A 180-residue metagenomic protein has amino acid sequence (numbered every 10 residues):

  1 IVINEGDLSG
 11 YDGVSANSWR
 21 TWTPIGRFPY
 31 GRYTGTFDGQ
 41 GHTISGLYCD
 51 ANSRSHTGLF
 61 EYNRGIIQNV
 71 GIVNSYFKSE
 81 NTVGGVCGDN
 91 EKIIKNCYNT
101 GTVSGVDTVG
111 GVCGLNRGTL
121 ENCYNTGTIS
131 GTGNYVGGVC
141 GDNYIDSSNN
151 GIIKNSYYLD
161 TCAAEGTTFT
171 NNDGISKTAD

Functional and structural regions predicted by a protein language model:
I1-D180: Surface-exposed repetitive/solenoidal architectures
